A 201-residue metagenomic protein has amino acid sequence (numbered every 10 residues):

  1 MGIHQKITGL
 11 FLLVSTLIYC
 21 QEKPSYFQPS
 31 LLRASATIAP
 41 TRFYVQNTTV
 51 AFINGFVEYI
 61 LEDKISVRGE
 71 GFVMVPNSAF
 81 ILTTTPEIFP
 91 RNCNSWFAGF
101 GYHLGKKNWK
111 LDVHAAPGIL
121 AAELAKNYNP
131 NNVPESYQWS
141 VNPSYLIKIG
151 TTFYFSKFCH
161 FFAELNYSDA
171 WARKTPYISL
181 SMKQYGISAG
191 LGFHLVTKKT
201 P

Functional and structural regions predicted by a protein language model:
M1-Q28, P201: Bacterial Sec-dependent N-terminal signal peptides
C20-E70, M74, G192-P201: Short glycine/proline- and aromatic-enriched beta-strand/turn motifs that initiate or cap beta-hairpins
S30, A36, G69-V73, N94 (+3 more regions): Polar/charged side chains located within well-ordered beta-strands of beta-rich proteins
S30-L32, T49-I53, P90-W96, W109 (+2 more regions): Residues that define the transmembrane beta-barrel architecture of outer-membrane proteins
P40-F43, L82-I88, N131-Y137, R173-S179: Extracellular loop and loop/strand-boundary signature of outer-membrane beta-barrel proteins
E58-N132, P143-Y145, F153-F155, C159 (+1 more regions): Gram-negative (and chloroplast) outer-membrane scaffold detector with strong preference for beta-barrel transmembrane
E164-Y167: Internal, hydrophobic beta-strand segments that form the core of beta-sheet-rich folds
